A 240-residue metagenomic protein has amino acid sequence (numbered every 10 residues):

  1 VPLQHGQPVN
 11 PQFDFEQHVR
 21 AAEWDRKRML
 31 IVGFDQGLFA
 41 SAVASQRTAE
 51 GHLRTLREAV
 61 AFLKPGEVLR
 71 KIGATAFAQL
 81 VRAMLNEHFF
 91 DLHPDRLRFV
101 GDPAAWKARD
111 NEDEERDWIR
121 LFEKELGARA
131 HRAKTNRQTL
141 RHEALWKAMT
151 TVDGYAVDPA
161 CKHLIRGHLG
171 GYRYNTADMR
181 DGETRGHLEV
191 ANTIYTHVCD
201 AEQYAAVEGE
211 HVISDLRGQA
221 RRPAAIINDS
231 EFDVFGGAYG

Functional and structural regions predicted by a protein language model:
V1-Q36: ATPase catalytic-site recognition across NTP-hydrolyzing enzymes
H18-A21, M29-V32, A42, A83-F89 (+1 more regions): Generic recognition of flexible, low-complexity loop/linker segments
G37-A40, G51: Coil-to-beta-strand transition motifs
L38, E114, W118, H197-A201: Catalytic-loop motifs flanking and including active-site residues across diverse enzymes
A40-Q46, Q203: Short beta-strand scaffold segments in enzyme catalytic cores
A44-R47, R57-A59, D215-R222: Composition- and surface-driven signal marking solvent-exposed, interaction-prone regions in large proteins
H52-V190, V212-I213, A225, D233-G240: Mg2+-dependent endonuclease catalytic cores in nucleic-acid-processing enzymes, primarily RNase H-like
E189-G218: Acidic, Mg2+-coordinating catalytic module of metal-dependent nucleases/exonucleases that use a two-metal-ion mechanism
